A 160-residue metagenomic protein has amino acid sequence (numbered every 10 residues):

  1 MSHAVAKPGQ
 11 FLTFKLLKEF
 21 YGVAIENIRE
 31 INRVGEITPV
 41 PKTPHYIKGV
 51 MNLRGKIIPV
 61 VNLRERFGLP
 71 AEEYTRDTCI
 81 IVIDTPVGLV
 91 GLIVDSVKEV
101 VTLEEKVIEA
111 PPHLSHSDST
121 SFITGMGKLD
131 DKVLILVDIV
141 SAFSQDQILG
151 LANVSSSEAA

Functional and structural regions predicted by a protein language model:
M1-A160: An acidic, low-aromatic, low-complexity terminal/linker signal
